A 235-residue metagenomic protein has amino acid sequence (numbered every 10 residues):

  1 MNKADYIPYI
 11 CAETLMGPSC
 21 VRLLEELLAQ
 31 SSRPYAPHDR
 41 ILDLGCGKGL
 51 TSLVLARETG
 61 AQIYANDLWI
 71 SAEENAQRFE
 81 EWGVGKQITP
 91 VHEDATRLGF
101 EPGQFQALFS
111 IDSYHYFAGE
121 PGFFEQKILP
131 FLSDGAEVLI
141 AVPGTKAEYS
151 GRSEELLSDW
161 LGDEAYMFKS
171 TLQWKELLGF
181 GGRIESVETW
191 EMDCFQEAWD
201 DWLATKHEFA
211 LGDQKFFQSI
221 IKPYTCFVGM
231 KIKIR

Functional and structural regions predicted by a protein language model:
M1-Y35, D200: Conserved class I S-adenosyl-L-methionine
L42, K48-R97: Class I SAM-dependent methyltransferase SAM/SAH-binding core
F109: A conserved beta-strand element that flanks and buttresses the S-adenosyl-L-methionine
H115-F117: A short His-aromatic
G122-E137: A short glycine-rich, Lys/Arg-flanked "PGG" loop and its adjoining helix->strand segment in the class I
P143-E164: Short, glycine-/aromatic-enriched active-site segment of Class I SAM-dependent methyltransferases
Y166-G181: Short alpha-helix
V187-R235: Conserved Class I S-adenosyl-L-methionine
